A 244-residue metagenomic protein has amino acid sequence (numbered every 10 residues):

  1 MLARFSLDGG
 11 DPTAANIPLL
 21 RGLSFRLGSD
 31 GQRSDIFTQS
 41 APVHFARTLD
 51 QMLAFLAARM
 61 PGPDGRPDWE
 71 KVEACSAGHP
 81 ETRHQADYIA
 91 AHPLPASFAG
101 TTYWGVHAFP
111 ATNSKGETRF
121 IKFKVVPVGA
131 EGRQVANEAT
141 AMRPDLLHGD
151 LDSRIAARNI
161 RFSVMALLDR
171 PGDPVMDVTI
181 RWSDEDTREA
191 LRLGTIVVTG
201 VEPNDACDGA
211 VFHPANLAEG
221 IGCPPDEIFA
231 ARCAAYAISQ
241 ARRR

Functional and structural regions predicted by a protein language model:
M1-R244: Active-site-adjacent core segments of small-molecule enzymes
